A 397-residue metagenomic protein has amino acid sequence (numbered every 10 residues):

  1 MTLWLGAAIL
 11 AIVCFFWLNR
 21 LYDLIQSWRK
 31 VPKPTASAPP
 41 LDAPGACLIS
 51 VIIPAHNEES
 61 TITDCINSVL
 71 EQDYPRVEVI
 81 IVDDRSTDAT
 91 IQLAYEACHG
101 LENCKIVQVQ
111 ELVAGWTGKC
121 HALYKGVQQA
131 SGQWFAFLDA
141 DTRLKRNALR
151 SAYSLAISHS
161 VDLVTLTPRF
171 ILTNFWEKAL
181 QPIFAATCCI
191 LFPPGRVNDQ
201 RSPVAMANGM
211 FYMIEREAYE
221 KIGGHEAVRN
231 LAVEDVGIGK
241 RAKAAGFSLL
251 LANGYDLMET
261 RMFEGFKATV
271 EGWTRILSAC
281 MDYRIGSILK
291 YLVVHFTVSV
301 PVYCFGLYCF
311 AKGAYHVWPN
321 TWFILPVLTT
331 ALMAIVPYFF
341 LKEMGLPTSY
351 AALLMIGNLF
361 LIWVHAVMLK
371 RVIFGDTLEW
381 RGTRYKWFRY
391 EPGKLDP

Functional and structural regions predicted by a protein language model:
M1-D42, P182, P194, L361: N-terminal membrane-anchoring/stem segments of glycan-assembly enzymes
F16, L24, Q108-K125, S151-K221 (+4 more regions): Long helical/loop segments within the catalytic core of UDP-sugar-dependent glycosyltransferases, especially the large
C47-S50, E78: Cell-envelope/extracellular polymer assembly enzymes that use nucleotide-activated donors
N67-R76: Short, acidic, metal-binding catalytic loop of nucleotide-sugar glycosyltransferases
P75, D83-L93, E111: A conserved acidic beta->alpha catalytic loop
A89, L138-L155: Acidic donor-binding/catalytic loop of UDP-sugar-dependent glycosyltransferases, especially processive GT2
A156-H159, L163-C189, E217-E220, H225-I288 (+1 more regions): Catalytic donor/gating beta->alpha subdomain of glycosyltransferases that bind UDP-sugars
I288-G375: Membrane-embedded multi-pass helical conduit in multi-pass membrane proteins, especially envelope-biosynthetic
